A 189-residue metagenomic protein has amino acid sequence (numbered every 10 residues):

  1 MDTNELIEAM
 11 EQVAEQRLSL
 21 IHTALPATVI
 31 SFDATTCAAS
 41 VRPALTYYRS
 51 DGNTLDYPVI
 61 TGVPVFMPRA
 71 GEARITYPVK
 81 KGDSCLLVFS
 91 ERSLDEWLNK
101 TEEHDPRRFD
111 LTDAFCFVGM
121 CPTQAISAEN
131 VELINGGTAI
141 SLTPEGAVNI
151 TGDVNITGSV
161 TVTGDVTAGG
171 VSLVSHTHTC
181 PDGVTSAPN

Functional and structural regions predicted by a protein language model:
D2-A147: Hydrophobic packing positions characteristic of elongated beta-solenoid/beta-helix-type spike/fiber shafts
I126, L133-I134, T138-S172, H176-H178: Low-complexity, small-hydrophobic/phenylalanine-enriched stretches that adopt extended beta/coil conformations used
D182-P188: Short, low-complexity, Pro/Ser/Thr/Gly-rich segments in the mature regions of secreted, periplasmic
